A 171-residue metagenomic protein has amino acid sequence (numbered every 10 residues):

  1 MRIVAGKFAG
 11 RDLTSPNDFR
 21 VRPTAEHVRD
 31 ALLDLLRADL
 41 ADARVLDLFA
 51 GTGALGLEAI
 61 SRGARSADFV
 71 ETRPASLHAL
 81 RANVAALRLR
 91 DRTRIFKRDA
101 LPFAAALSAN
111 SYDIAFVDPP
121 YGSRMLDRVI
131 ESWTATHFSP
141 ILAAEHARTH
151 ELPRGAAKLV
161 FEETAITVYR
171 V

Functional and structural regions predicted by a protein language model:
M1-V171: Class I S-adenosyl-L-methionine-dependent methyltransferase catalytic core
